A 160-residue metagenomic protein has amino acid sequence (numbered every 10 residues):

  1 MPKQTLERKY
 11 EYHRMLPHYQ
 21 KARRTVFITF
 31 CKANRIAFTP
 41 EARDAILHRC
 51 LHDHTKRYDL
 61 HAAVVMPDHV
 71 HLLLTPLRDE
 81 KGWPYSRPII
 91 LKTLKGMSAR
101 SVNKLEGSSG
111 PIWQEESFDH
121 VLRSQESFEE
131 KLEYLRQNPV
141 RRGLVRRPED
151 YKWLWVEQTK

Functional and structural regions predicted by a protein language model:
M1-K160: Short catalytic/metal-binding and nucleic-acid-binding patches
